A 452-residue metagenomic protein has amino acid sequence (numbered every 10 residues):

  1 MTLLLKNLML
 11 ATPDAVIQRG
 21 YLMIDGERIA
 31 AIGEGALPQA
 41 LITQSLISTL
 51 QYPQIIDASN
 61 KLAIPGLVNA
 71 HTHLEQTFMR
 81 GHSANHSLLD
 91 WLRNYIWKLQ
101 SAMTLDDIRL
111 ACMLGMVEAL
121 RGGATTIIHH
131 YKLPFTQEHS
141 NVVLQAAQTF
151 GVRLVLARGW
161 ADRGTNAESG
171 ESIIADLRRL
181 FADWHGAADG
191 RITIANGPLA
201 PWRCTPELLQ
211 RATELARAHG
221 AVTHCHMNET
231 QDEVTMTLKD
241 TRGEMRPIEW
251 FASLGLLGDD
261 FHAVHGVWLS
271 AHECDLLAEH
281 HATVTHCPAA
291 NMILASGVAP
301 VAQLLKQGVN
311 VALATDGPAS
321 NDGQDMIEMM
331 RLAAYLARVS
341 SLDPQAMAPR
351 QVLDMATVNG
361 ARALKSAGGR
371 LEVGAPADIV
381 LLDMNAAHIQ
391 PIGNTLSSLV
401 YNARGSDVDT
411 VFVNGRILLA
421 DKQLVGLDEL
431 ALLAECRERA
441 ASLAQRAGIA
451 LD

Functional and structural regions predicted by a protein language model:
M1-G20, I24-D25, Q39, D354-D452: Active-site microenvironment of metallo-dependent hydrolases
T2-L3, L10-I64: Histidine-rich, glycine-flanked metal-binding segment
L8, L22, E27, N60 (+15 more regions): Divalent metal-coordination and catalytic microenvironments
P65-T77, Y131, V222-Q231: Histidine-centered catalytic micro-motifs
F78-L110, G151, R163-I174, T230-D260 (+3 more regions): Active-site gating loops and adjacent loop-to-helix segments of metal-dependent hydrolytic enzymes
R80-V152, A175-A187, C436-A441, Q445-G448: Alpha-helical scaffold segments that flank or form the walls of functional sites
E138-V267: Metal-coordinating catalytic core of metallo-dependent amide/deamination hydrolases
S253-L257, A302-A386, N402-R404: His/Asp/Glu-enriched, well-ordered alpha-helical/loop segment that forms or immediately abuts the divalent-metal
